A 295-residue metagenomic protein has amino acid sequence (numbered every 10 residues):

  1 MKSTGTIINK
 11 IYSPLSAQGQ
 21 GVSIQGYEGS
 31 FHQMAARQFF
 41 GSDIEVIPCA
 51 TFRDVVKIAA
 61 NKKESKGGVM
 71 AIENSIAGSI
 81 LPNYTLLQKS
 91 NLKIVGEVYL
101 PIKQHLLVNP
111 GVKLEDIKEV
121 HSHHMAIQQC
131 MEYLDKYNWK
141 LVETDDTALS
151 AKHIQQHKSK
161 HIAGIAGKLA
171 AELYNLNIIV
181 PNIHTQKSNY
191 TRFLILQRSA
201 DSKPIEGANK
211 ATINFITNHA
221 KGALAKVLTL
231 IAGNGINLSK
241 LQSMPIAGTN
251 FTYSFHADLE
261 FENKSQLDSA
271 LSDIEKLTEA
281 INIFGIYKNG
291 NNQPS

Functional and structural regions predicted by a protein language model:
M1-S295: Domain-level signature for soluble enzymes in the chorismate/prephenate branch of the shikimate pathway
